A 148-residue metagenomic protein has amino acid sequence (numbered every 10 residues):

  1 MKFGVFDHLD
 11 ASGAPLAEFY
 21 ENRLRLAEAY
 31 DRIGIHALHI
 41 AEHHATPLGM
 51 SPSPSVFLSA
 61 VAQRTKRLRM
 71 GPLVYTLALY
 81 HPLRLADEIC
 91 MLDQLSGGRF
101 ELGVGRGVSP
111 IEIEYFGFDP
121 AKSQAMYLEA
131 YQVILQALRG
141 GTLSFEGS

Functional and structural regions predicted by a protein language model:
M1-M70: N-terminal beta1-alpha1-beta2 module of alpha/beta enzyme domains
L9, T76, R106-V108: Short, flexible active-site-adjacent loop segments at beta-strand->alpha-helix junctions, enriched in small/polar
G13, Y20, Y75, G117-P120: Active-site oxyanion-binding pockets that recognize sulfate/phosphate
A41, L73, G103-G105: Structural motif
T46-P47, L77-A78, S109: Short secondary-structure capping/turn micro-motifs that flank functional sites
S51, L79-P82: Short, solvent-exposed loop/helix junctions and linker helices that flank or host conserved functional motifs
P72-Y80: Active-site nucleophile and cofactor-binding loops and adjacent substrate-binding regions of central metabolic enzymes
H81-S148: Internal, glycine-rich beta/alpha segment that forms the wall or movable "lid" of small-molecule/cofactor binding
